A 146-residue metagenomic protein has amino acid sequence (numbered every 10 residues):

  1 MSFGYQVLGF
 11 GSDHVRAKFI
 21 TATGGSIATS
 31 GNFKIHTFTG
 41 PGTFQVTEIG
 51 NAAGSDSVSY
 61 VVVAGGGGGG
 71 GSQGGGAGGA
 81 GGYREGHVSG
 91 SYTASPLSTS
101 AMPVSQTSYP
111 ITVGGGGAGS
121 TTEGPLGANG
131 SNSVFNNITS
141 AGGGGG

Functional and structural regions predicted by a protein language model:
M1-G146: Glycine-biased low-complexity/repetitive sequence motifs
